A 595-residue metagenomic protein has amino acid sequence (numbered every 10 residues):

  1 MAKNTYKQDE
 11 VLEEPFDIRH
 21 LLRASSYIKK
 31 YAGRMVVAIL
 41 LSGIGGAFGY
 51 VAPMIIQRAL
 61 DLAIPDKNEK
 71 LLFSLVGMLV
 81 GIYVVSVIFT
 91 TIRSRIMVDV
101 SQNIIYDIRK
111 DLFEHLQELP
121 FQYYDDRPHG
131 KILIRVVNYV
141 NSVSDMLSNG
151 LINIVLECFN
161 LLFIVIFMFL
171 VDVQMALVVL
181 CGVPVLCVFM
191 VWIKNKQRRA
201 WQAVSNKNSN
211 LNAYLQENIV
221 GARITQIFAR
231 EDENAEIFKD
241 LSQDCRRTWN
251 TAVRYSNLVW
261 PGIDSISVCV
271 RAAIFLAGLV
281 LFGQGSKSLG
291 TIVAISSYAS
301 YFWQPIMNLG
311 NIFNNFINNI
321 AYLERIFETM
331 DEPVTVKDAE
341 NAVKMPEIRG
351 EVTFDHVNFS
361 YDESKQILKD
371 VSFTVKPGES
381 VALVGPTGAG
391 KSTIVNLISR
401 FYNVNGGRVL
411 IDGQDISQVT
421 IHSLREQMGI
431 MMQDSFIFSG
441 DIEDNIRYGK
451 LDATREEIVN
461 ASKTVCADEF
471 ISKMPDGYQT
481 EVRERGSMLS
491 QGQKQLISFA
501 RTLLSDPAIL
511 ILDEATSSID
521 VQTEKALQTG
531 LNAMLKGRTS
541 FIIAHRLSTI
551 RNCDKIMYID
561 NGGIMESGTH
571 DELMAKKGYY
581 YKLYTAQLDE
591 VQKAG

Functional and structural regions predicted by a protein language model:
M1-G49, I64-L75, R93-M97, S101 (+11 more regions): Membrane-integrated ABC transporters
K3-E14, Q102, K110-V140, A213-I237 (+5 more regions): Short intracellular "coupling" helices and adjacent cytoplasmic loop segments at the cytosolic face of multi-pass
R19-H20, I28, R93, M97-S101 (+3 more regions): Juxtamembrane loop-to-helix connectors within ABC transporter transmembrane domains
K29, L40, F48, A52 (+5 more regions): Hydrophobic alpha-helical transmembrane segments of ABC transporter permease domains
M35-F89, I96, F169-Q174, G285-L289: Transmembrane helix-loop-helix hairpins at lipid-water interfaces of multipass membrane proteins, especially the type-1
I64-L75, F167-C181, T251, Y255-E324 (+1 more regions): Helix-loop-helix
F121-Q122, N138-L147, L151, V155 (+6 more regions): An intracellular "coupling" helix at the cytosolic face of ABC transporter transmembrane type-1 domains
D338-A339, M345-G595: ABC-type nucleotide-binding domain
